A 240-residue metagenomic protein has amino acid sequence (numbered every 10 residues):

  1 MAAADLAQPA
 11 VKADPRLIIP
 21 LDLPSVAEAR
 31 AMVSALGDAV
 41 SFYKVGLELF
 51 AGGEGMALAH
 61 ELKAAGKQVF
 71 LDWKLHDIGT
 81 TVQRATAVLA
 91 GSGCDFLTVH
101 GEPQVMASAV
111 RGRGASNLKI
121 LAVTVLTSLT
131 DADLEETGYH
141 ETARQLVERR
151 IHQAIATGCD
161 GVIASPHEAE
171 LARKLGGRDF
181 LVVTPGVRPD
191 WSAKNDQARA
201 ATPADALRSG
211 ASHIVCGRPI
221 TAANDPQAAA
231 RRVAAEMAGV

Functional and structural regions predicted by a protein language model:
M1-M32, E170-G177, K194, A201 (+1 more regions): N-terminal amphipathic alpha-helix/helix-capping segment at the start of soluble metabolic enzymes
A13-P15, D77-G161, S165-L171, L175-V183 (+1 more regions): Conserved anion-binding
I19, Y43, K74, L97 (+4 more regions): Conserved, mostly hydrophobic/aromatic
V33, A59, V82, T86 (+4 more regions): Generic hydrophobic/aromatic pocket-lining and core-packing "Φ" positions
D38, A65, S92, T157 (+1 more regions): Structural motif
L49, G53, A57, P166-I214: A C-terminal functional module that forms or caps the active site or interfaces directly with catalytic machinery
V69-F70, I120, V182, I214: Hydrophobic beta-strand scaffold residues
A107-G112, L207, I220-V240: C-terminal helical cap(s) of enzyme catalytic domains, especially alpha/beta-barrels
